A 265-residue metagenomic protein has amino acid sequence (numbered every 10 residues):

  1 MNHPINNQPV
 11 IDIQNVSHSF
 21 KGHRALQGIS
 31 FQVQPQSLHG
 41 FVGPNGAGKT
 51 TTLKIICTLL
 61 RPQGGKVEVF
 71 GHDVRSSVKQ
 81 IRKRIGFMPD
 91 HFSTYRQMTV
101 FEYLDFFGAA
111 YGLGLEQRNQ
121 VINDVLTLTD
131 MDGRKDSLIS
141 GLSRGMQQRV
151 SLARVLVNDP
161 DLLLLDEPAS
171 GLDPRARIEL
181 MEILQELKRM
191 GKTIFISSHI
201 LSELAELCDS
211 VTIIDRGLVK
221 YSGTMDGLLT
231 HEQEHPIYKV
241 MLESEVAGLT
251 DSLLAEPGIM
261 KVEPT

Functional and structural regions predicted by a protein language model:
G65-S76, Q80-I81: Conserved ABC transporter NBD signature motif
D105, A109, E116-R134: Conserved ABC ATPase "signature" region
L138-L142: Conserved ABC ATPase signature
D159: Conserved catalytic motifs of ABC-family nucleotide-binding domains
L163-D166: Catalytic Walker B motif of ABC-type/P-loop ATPase nucleotide-binding domains
M181-T265: ABC transporter nucleotide-binding domain
